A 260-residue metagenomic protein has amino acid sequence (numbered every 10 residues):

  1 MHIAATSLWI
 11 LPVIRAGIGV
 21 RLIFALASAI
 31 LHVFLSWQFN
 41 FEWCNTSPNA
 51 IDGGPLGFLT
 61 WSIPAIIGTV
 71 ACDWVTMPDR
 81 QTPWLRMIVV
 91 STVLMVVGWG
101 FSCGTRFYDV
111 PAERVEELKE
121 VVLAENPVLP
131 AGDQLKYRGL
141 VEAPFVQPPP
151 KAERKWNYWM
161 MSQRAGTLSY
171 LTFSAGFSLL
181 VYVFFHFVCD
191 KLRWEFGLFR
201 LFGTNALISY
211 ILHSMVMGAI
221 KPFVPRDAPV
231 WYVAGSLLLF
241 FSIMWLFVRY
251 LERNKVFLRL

Functional and structural regions predicted by a protein language model:
M1-L260: Alpha-helical transmembrane segments and their immediate juxtamembrane cytosolic regions
